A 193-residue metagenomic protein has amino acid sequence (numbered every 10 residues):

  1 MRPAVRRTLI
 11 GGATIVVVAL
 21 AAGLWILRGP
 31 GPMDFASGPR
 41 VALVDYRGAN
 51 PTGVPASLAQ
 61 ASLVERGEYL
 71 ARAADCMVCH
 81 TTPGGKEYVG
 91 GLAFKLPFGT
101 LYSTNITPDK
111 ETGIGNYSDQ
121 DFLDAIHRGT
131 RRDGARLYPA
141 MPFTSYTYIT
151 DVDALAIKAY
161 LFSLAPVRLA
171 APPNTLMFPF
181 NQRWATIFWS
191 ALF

Functional and structural regions predicted by a protein language model:
R2-R40: N-terminal type II signal-anchor transmembrane helix that functions as the membrane-insertion/stop-transfer segment
R6, V64, D151-A154: Short functional linear motifs
L24-I26, S118-R132, S145-A171: C-terminal capping alpha-helices of c-type cytochrome domains
P39-R40, R47, P83-D119, L137-D151 (+1 more regions): Gly/Gly-Pro-rich "capping" loops immediately C-terminal to redox-active cysteine motifs in periplasmic/lumenal
L43-R72, T186-F193: Electrostatic cytochrome c docking/interface patches
G67, A73-P83, F122, I157: The canonical Cys-X-X-Cys-His
V78, E87, E111-I114, R132-D133 (+1 more regions): Short loop/beta submotifs within extracellular cysteine-rich repeat domains
A165-I187: Extended ligand-binding groove/face enriched in aromatic
